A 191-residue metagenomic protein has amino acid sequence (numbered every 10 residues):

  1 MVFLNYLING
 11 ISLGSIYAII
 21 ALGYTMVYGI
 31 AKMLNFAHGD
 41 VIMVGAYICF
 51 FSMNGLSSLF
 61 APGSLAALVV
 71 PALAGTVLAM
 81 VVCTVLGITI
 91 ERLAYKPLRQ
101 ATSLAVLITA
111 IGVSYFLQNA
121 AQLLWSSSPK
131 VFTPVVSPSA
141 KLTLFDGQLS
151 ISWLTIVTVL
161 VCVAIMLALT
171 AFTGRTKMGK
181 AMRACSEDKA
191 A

Functional and structural regions predicted by a protein language model:
M1-C185, A190: Small-residue-rich transmembrane alpha-helical segments that form helix-helix packing/gating elements in polytopic
